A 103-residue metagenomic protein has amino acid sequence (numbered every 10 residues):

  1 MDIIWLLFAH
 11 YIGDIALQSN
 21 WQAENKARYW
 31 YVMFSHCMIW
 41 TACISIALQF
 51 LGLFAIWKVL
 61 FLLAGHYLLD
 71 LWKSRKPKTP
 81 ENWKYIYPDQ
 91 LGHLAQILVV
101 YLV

Functional and structural regions predicted by a protein language model:
D2-Y11, A55-G65: Hydrophobic core segments of alpha-helical transmembrane domains in multi-pass membrane proteins
L6, Y11-C37, Y67-L102: Interhelical loop and helix-boundary elements at the membrane-water interface of polytopic inner-membrane proteins
W30-F54: Generic amphipathic, hydrophobic interface segment in small proteins and small subunits
A42-F50, L94-V103: Hydrophobic alpha-helical transmembrane segments in multi-pass integral membrane proteins
F54-A55, P80: Secondary-structure boundary/capping signal
